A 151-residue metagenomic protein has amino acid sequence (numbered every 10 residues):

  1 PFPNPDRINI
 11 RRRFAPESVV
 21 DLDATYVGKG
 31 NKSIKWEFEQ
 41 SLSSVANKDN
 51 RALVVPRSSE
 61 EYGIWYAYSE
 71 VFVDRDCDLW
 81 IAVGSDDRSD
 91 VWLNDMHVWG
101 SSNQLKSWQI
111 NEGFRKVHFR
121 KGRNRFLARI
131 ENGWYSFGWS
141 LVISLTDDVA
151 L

Functional and structural regions predicted by a protein language model:
P1-K48, L127-L151: Accessory carbohydrate-binding/adhesion or oligomerization-edge regions at the termini of glycan-active proteins
R51-V55, Y66-Y68, I110-F114: Short structured motifs
V54-W65, S102-S107: Extracellular beta-rich ligand/substrate-recognition surface
S59-E61, V71, I81, S107 (+2 more regions): Generic marker of residues within folded, mature protein domains
G63-W65, R75, S85, Q109-G113: Residues that act as N-cap/strand-start positions at coil-to-secondary-structure junctions
A67-L79, K116-K121: Extracellular and analogous surface-interaction loops
V73, D78-W92, F126: Aromatic-lined ligand-binding clefts that engage carbohydrates, nucleic acids, or primary amines
W92-V142: Beta-strand-rich ligand-recognition modules
